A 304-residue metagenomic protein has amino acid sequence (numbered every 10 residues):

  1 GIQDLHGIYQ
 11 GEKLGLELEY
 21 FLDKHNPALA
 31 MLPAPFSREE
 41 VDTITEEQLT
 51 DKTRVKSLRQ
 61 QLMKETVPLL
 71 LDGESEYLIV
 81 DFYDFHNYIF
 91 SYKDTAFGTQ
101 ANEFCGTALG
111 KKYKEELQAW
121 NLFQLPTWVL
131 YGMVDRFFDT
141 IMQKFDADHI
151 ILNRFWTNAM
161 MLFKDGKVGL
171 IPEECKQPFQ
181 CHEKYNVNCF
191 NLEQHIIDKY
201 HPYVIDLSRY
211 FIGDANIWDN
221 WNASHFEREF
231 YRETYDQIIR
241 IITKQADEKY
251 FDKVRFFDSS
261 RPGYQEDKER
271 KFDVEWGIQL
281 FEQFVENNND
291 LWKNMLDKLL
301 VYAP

Functional and structural regions predicted by a protein language model:
G1-D4, Y83-N87, F155-M160, R209-G213 (+2 more regions): Short, solvent-exposed loop/turn segments at secondary-structure junctions
G1-T43: Serine-esterase "nucleophile elbow" of acetyl-processing enzymes
Q48-Q124, W156-D165: Oxyanion-hole/transition-state-stabilizing segment in secreted/luminal serine hydrolases and related acyltransferases
L49-R54, F104-F137, L170-E183, N222: Surface-exposed cleft-lining segments at the edges of enzyme active sites
R59-K64, F123-D139, P178-Q194, R228-Y235: Well-ordered, non-membrane alpha-helical segments in soluble/globular domains
R154-W156, Y200-D219, K249-D258: Acidic carboxylate-rich catalytic motifs and surrounding loops in phosphoryl-/glycosyl-chemistry enzymes
M160-D206: Substrate-gating cap/lid alpha-helix
W218-R270: Histidine-centered active-site loop/cap adjacent to the catalytic His in serine esterases/O-acetyl transfer systems
